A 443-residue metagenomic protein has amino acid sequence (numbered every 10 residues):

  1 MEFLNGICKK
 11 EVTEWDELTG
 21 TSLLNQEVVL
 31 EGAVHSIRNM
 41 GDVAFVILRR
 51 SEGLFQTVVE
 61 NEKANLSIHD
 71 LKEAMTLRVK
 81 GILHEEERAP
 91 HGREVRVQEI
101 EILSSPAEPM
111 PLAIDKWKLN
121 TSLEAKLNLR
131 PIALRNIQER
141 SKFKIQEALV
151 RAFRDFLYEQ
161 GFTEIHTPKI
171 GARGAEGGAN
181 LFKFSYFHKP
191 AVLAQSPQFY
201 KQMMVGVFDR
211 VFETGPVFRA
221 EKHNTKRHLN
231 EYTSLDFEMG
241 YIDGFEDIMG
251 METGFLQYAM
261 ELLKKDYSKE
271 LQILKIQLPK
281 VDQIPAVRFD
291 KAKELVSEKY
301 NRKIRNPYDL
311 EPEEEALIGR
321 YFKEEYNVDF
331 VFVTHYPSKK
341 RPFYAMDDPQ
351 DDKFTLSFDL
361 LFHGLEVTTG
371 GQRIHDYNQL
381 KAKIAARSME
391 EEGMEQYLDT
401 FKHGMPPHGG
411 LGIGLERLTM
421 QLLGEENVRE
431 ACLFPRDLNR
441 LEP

Functional and structural regions predicted by a protein language model:
M1, N120, L127, P131 (+13 more regions): Alpha-helix initiation and N-capping motif
E2-G240, D399: Class II aminoacyl-tRNA synthetase-like tRNA-binding/catalytic domains
A33, A148, A152-Q160, S196-G206 (+14 more regions): Generic, well-ordered alpha-helical scaffold segments in large soluble proteins
I145-L149, G244-M251, E314, D376: Short amphipathic alpha-helical segments
E176, G254-L360, A386-G404: Metal-assisted phosphate- and nucleotidyl-transfer catalytic regions
A191, H223-N224, D243, K280-Q283 (+1 more regions): Alpha-helix capping and helix-loop boundary segments enriched in small/acidic/polar residues
G206, R210-E213, L229, T233-G244 (+2 more regions): TRNA-recognition modules of translation machinery and tRNA-sensing kinases, especially anticodon-binding
G240-I248, T253, K293-L295: Extended, domain-scale alpha-helical bundle/helix-rich regions
